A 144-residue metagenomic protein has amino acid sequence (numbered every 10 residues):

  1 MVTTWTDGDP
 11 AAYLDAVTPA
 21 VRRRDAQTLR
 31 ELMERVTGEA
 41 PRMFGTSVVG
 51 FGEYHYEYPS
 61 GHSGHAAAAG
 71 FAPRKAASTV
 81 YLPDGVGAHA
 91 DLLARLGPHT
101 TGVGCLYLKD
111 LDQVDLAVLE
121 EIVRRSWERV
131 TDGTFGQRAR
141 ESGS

Functional and structural regions predicted by a protein language model:
M1-S144: Charge-dense, helix-prone N-terminal extensions
